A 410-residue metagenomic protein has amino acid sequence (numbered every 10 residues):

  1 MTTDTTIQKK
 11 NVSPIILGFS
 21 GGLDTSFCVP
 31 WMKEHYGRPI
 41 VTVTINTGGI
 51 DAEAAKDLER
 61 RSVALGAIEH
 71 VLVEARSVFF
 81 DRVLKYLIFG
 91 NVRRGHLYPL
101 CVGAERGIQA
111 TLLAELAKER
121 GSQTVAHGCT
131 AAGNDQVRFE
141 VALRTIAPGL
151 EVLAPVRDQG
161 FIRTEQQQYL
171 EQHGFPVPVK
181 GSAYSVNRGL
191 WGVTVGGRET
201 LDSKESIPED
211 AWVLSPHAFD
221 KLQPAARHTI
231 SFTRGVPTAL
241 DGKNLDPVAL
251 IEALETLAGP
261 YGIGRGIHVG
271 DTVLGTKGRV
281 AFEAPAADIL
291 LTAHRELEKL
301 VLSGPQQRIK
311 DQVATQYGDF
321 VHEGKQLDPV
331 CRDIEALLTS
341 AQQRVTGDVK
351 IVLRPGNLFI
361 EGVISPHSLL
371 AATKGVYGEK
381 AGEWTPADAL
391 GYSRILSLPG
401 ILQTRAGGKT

Functional and structural regions predicted by a protein language model:
T2-G18, L23-T410: Nucleotide-activated chemistry modules centered on ATP-dependent adenylation/adenylyltransferase
